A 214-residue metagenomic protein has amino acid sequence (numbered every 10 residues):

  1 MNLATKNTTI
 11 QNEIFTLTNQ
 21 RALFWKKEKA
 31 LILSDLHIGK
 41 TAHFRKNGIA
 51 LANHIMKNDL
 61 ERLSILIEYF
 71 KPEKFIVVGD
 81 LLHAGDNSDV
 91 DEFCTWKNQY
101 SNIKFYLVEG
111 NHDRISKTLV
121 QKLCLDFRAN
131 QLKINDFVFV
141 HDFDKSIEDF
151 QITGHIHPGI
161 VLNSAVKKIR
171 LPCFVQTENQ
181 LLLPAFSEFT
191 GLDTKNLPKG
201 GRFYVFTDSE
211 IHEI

Functional and structural regions predicted by a protein language model:
M1-V78, L82-I214: Extended recognition/assembly regions associated with phosphoester-bond processing machinery
